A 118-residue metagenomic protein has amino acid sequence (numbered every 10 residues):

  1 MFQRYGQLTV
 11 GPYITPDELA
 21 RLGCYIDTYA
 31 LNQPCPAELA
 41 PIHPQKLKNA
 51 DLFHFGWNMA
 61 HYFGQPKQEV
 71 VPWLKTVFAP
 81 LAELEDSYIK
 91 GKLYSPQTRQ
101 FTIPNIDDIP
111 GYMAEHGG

Functional and structural regions predicted by a protein language model:
M1-G118: Flexible coil/loop and intrinsically disordered linker positions at secondary-structure junctions
